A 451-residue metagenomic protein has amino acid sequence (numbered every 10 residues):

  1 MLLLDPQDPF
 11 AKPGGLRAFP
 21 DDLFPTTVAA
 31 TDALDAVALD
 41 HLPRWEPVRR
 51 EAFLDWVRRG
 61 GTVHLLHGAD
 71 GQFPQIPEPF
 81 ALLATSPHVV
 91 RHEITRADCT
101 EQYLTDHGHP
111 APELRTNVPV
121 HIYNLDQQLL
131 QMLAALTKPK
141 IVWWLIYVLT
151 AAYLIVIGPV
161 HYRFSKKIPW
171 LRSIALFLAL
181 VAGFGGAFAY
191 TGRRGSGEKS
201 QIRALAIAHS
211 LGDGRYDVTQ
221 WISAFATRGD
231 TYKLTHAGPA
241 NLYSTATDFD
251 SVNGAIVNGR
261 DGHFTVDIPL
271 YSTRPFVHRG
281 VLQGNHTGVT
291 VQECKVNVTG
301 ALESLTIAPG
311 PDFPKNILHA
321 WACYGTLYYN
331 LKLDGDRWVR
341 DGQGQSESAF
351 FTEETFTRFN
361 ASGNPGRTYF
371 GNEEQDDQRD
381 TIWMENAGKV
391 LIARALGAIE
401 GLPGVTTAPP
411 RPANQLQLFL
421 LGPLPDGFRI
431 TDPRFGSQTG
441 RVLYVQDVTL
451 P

Functional and structural regions predicted by a protein language model:
M1-A36, D40, A69, C99: Aromatic-Pro/Gly-enriched surface loop or interdomain linker that acts as a lid/target-recognition segment
T31-F73: Short alpha-beta junction capping motif
T100-L125: Extended, hydrophilic extramembrane loops/domains of integral membrane proteins
M132-H161: Membrane-embedded alpha-helical segments of integral membrane proteins
P139, D217-P451: Accessory, solvent-exposed terminal regions and/or long lumenal/extracellular loops of proteins
I155-L178: Juxtamembrane interface at the cytosolic side of transmembrane helices
W170, I174-F177, G192-D213: Alpha-helical transmembrane signal-anchor/signal-peptide segments
V181-Y190: Aromatic-anchored segments of alpha-helical transmembrane domains
